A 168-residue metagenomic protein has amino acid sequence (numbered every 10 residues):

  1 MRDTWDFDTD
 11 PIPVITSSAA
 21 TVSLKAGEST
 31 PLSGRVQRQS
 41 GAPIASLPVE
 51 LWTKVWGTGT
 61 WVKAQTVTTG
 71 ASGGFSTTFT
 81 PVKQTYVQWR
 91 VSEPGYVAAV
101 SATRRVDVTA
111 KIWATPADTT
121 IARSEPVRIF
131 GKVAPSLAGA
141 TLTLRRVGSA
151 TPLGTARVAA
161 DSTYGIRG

Functional and structural regions predicted by a protein language model:
M1, P81-A102: Enriched for extracellular/lumenal, surface-exposed ectodomains of secreted and cell-surface proteins
M1-W5, K63, A98-T103, P152: Extracellular and select intracellular beta-sandwich modules with Ser/Thr-enriched, small-residue motifs on
W5-A45, D107-S136: Beta-strand-rich domain onsets/edges
I12-V14, V67, G74, V97-D107 (+1 more regions): Extracellular/luminal regions of secreted and cell-surface proteins that mediate adhesion/ECM remodeling
S29, S72, V82-Y86, G139: Extracellular Ig-like/FN3 beta-sandwich strand-entry sites
Q37-K63, P135-G154: Short flexible loop/turn segments that cap and initiate beta-strands
V67-T78, A156-G168: Glycine-centered loop-to-beta-strand initiation motif
